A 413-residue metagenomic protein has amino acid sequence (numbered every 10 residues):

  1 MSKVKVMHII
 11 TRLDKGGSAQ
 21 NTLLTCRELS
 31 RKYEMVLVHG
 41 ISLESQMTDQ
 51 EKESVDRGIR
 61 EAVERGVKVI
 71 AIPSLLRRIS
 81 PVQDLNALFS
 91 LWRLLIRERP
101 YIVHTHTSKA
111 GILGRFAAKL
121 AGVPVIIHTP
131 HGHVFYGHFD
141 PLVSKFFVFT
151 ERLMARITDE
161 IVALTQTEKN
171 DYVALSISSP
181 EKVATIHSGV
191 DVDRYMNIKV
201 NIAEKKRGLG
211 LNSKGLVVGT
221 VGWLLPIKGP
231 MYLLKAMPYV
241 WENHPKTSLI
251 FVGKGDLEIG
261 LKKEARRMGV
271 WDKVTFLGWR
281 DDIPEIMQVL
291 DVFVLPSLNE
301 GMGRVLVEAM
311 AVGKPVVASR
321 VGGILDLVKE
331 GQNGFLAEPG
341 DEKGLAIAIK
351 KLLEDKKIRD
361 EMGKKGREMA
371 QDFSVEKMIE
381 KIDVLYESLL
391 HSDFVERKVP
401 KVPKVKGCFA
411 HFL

Functional and structural regions predicted by a protein language model:
H8-Q83, D171, S176: N-terminal strand-loop element at the rim of the active site of nucleotide-sugar-dependent glycosyltransferases
A19-R27, L216, T220-P245, L249 (+3 more regions): A conserved mid-protein helix/loop that constitutes part of the nucleotide-sugar donor-binding site
K52-R60, M196-L211: A short helix/loop element that forms part of the nucleotide-sugar donor recognition site in Leloir-type
I157-V183, V190-R194: A short, active-site helix/loop in glycosyltransferases that binds the activated sugar's phosphate group
K262-G278: Nucleotide-activated donor-binding/catalytic signature segment of Leloir-type glycosyltransferases, i.e., the conserved
W279, L298: Aromatic "clamp/platform" in nucleotide-sugar-dependent glycosyltransferases that forms part of the donor/acceptor
P315-A318, V328: Short hydrophobic beta-strand element within catalytic cores of glycosyltransferases and related nucleotide-activated
E330-G331, F335-E342, K351-K357, Q371: Conserved acidic donor-binding segment of nucleotide-sugar-dependent glycosyltransferases
